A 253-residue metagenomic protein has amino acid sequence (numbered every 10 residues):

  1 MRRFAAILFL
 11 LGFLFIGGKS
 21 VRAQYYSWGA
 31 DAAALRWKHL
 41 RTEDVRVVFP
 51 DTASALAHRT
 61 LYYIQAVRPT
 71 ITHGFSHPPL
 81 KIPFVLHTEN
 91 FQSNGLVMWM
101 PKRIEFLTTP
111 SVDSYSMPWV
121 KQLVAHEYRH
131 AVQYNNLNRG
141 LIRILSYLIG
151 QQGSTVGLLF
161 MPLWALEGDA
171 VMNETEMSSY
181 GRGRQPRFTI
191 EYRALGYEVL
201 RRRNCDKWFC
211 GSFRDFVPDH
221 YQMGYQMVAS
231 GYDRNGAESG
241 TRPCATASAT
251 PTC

Functional and structural regions predicted by a protein language model:
M1-A6: Positively charged n-region of N-terminal signal peptides that target proteins for export
I7-G17: Bacterial N-terminal signal peptides
I16-Q24: Bacterial Sec-dependent signal peptides at the C-terminal "C-region" and cleavage site
A23-V156: Juxtacatalytic substrate-recognition/specificity segment
S27-A32, P101, P118-L123, A131 (+3 more regions): Acidic/His/Gly-enriched intrinsically disordered linker/tail segments that often contain short helix/coil "MoRF-like"
L40, R46-V48, M227-P243: Amphipathic alpha-helical packing elements
H87, R242-A247: Short acidic/histidine-centered micro-motifs embedded in hydrophobic/aromatic stretches that mark compact functional
